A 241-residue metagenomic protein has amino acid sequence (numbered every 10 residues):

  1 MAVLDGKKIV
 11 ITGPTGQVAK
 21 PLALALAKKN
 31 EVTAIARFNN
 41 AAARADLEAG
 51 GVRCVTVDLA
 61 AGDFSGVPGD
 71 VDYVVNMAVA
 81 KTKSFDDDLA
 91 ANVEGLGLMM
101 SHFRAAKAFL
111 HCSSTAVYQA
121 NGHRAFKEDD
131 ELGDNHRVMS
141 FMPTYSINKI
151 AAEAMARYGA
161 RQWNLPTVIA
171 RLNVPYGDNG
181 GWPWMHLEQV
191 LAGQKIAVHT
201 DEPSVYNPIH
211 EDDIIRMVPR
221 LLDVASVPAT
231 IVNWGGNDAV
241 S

Functional and structural regions predicted by a protein language model:
I9-K28: N-terminal Rossmann NAD(P)H-binding glycine-rich loop of SDR-like oxidoreductase domains
I35-A41: N-terminal Rossmann-fold cofactor-binding loop
A41, V52-E94: NAD(P)H-binding glycine-rich loop region in Rossmannoid oxidoreductase-like domains and their noncatalytic homologs
N92, Y145, K149: Active-site YXXXK catalytic motif of short-chain dehydrogenase/reductase
L98-T144: Conserved Rossmann-fold NAD(P)-dependent oxidoreductase catalytic core, especially the SDR/UDP-sugar
A154-Y206, E211, I215, P219-R220: NAD(P)-dependent short-chain dehydrogenase/reductase
M217-S241: Mid/C-terminal beta-alpha module of Rossmann-like enzyme folds, strongest in SDR-family dehydrogenases/epimerases
